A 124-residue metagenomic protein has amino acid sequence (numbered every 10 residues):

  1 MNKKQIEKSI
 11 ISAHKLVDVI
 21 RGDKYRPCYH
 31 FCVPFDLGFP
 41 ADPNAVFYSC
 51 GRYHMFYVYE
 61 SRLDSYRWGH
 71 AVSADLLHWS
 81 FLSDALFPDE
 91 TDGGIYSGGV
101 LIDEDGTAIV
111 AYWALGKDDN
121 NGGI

Functional and structural regions predicted by a protein language model:
M1-I124: Beta-rich carbohydrate-recognition and catalytic domains
